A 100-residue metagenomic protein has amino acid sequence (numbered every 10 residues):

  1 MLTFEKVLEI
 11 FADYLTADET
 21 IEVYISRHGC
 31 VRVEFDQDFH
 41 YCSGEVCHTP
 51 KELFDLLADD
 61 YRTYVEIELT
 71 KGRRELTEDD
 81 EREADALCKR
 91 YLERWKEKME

Functional and structural regions predicted by a protein language model:
M1-T20, Y64, L69-K71, W95: Negatively charged, low-complexity tracts enriched in Asp/Glu with abundant Ser/Thr
Y24-Y91: Acidic, low-complexity, intrinsically disordered interaction modules
E93-E100: Short acidic DE-rich linear segments
